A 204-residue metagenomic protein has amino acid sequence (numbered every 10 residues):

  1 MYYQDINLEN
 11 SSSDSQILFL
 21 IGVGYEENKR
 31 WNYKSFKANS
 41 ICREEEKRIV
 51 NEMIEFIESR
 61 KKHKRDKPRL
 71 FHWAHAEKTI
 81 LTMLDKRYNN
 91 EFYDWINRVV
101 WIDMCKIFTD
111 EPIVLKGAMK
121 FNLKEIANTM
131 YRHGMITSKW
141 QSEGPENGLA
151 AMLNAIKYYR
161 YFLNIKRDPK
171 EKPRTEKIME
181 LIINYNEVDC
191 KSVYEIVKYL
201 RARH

Functional and structural regions predicted by a protein language model:
M1-H204: DEDD superfamily 3′-5′ metal-dependent exonuclease/proofreading module
